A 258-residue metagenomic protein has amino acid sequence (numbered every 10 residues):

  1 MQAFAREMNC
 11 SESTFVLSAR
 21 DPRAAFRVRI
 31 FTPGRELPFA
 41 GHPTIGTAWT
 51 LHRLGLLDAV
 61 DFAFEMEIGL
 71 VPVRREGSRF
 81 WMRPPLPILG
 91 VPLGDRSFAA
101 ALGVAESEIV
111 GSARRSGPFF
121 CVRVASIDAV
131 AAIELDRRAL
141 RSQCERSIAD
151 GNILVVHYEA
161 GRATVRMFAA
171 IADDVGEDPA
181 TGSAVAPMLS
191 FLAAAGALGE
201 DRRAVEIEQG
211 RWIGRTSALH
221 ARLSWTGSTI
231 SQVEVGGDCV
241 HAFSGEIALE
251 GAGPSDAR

Functional and structural regions predicted by a protein language model:
M1-F39, I45-R258: Active-site proximal loop and beta-alpha junction motif in alpha/beta enzyme cores
